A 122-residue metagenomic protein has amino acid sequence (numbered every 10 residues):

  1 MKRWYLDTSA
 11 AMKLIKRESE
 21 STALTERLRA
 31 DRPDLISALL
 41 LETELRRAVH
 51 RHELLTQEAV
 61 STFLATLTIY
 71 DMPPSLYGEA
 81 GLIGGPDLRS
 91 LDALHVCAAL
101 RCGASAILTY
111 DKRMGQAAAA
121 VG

Functional and structural regions predicted by a protein language model:
M1-S37, V49-S61, V121: Short, well-structured N-terminal submotif of metal-dependent ribonuclease cores
M12, R46, G115: Nucleotide phosphate-binding site architecture
P33, L67-T68: Short, conserved active-site loop motifs that form the nucleotide-linked donor/cofactor pocket
Q57-L64, Y77, A93: Short, well-structured alpha-helical segments
I69-A120: Active-site neighborhoods of divalent-metal-dependent phosphate/nucleic-acid chemistry enzymes
